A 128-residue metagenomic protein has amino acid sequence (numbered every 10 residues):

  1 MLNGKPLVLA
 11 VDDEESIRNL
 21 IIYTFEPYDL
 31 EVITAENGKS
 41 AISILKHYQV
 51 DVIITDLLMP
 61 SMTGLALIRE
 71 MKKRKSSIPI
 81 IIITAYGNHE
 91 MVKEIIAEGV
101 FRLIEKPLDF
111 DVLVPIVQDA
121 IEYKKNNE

Functional and structural regions predicted by a protein language model:
E14, L57-L58: The short loop immediately C-terminal to the conserved phospho-acceptor aspartate in CheY-like receiver
E15-I33, E98: Two-component/phosphorelay signaling modules centered on CheY-like receiver
R18, P60, N88: The feature encodes the CheY-like receiver
E36-S40, T63-A66: Acidic catalytic/metal-coordinating carboxylates
Y48-I54: Active-site beta3 strand of CheY-like receiver
A66, G87-R102: Alpha4 helix (beta4-alpha4-beta5 surface) of REC/receiver domains from two-component response regulators
E90, L108-Q118: C-terminal output helix
